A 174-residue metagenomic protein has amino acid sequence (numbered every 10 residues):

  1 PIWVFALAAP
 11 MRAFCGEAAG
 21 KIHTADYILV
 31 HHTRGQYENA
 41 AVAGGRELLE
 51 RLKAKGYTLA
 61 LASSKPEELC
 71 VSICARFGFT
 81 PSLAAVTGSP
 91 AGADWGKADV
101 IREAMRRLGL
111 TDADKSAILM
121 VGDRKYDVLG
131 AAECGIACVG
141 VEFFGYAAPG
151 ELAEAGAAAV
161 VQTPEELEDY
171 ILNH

Functional and structural regions predicted by a protein language model:
P1-R34, A43-K53: A metal-dependent, Asp-based hydrolase signature
T33-L61, E67-V71, A98: Short, acidic loop-to-helix structural element flanking the phosphoryl-transfer center in phosphate-processing enzymes
R46-K53, M105, V128-E133: Surface-exposed amphipathic alpha-helices with a cationic face
T80-A84, T111, A158: Conserved H-loop
T80-W95, A117: A short, structured active-site edge motif that brings together acidic residues
K97-V128: Conserved Lys-Pro-Asp/Glu-containing loop-to-beta segment of HAD-superfamily phosphomonoesterases, centered on
M120-V161: Acidic, Mg2+-coordinating phosphoryl-transfer loop and its flanking beta/alpha structural elements, shared across
